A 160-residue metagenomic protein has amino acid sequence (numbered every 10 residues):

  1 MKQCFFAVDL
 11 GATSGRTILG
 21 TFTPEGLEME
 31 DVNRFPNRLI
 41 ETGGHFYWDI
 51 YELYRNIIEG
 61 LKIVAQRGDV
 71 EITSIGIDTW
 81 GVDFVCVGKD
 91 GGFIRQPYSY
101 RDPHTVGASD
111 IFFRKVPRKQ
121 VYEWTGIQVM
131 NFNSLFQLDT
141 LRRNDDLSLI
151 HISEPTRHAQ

Functional and structural regions predicted by a protein language model:
M1-R95, E123: N-terminal glycine/serine-rich phosphate-binding loop of ATP-dependent small-molecule kinases, especially carbohydrate
W48, E52, N56, F132-F136 (+1 more regions): Conserved active-site and cofactor/substrate-binding residues in soluble primary-metabolism enzymes
V85-R143: Glycine-rich phosphate-binding loop and adjoining helix at the ATP-binding site of ATP-dependent phosphoryl-transfer
I150-Q160: Single conserved hydrophobic/aromatic residue that forms the stacking wall/gate of nucleotide- or nucleobase-binding
